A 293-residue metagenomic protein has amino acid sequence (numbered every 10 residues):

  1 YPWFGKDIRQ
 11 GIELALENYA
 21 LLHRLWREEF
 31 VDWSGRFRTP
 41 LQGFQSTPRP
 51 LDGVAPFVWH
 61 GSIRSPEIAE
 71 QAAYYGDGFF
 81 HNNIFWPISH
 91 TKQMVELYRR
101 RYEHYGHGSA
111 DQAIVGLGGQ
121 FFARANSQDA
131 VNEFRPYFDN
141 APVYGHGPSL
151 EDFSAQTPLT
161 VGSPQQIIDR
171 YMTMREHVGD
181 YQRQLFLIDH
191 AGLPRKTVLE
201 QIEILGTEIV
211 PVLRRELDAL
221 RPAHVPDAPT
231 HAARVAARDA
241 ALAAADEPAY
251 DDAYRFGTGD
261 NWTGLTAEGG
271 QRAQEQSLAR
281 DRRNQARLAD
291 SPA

Functional and structural regions predicted by a protein language model:
Y1-A293: Active-site-adjacent structural elements that line small-molecule/cofactor binding pockets in enzymes
